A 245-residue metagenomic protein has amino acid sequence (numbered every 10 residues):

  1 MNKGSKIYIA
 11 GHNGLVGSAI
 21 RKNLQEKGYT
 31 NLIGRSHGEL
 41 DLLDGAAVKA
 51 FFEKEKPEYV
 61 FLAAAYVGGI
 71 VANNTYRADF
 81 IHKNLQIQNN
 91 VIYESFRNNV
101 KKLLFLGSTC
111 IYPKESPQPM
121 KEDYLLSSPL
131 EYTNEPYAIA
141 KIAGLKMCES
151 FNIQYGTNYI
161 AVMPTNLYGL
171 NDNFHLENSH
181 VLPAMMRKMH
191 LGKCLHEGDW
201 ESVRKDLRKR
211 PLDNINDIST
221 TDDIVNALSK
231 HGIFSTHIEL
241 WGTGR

Functional and structural regions predicted by a protein language model:
N2-K27: N-terminal Rossmann NAD(P)H-binding glycine-rich loop of SDR-like oxidoreductase domains
A10, R35, V60-Y66, L103-T109 (+1 more regions): SDR active-site strand-loop-helix element
Q25-A50: Adenosine-cofactor binding site in Rossmann-like domains, unifying the SAM/SAH pocket of S-adenosylmethionine-dependent
L43, T109-Y112, L167-G169: Conserved sequence/active-site signature of Rossmann-fold short-chain dehydrogenase/reductase
G45-L85, R97: NAD(P)H-binding glycine-rich loop region in Rossmannoid oxidoreductase-like domains and their noncatalytic homologs
N89-N134, I160, N173: Conserved Rossmann-fold NAD(P)-dependent oxidoreductase catalytic core, especially the SDR/UDP-sugar
E115-Y124, K146-R245: NAD(P)-dependent short-chain dehydrogenase/reductase
P136, A140: Active-site helix of classical SDR
